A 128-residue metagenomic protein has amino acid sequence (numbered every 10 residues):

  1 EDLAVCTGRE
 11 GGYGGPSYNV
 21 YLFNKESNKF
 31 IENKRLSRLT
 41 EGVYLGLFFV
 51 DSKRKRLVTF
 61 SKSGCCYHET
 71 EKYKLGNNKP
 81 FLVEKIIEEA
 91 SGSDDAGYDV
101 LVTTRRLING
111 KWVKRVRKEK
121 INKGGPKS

Functional and structural regions predicted by a protein language model:
D2-T7: Hydrophobic beta-strand segments that make up the repeating blades of beta-propeller and related beta-repeat
G8, E26, R35, K62: An acidic- and aromatic-residue-enriched active-site/binding cleft used to recognize and process polar
E10-G14, G64-Y67: Short glycine/serine/proline-enriched coil/turn segments at secondary-structure junctions
G14-I31, K72-G76: Beta-propeller blade repeat segments, especially FG-GAP/WD-type strand-to-loop junctions in 6- to 7-bladed propeller
Y18, L45-L47, T70: Short, acidic/polar N-cap/turn motifs at the starts of alpha helices
N24, F49-D51: Acidic/polar residues at beta-strand termini and the immediately following turn/coil
K29-L45: Blade-edge motifs of beta-propeller repeat domains
D51-S128: Acidic, small-residue rich beta-repeat scaffolds with periodic aromatic anchors
